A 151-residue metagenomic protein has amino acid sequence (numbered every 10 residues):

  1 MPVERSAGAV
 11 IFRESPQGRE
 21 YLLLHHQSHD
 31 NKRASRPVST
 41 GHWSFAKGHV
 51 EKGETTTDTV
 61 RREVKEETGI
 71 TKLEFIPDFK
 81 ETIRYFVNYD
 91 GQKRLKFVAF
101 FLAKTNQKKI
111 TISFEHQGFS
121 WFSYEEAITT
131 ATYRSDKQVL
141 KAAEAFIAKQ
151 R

Functional and structural regions predicted by a protein language model:
M1-F45: N-terminal strand-loop-strand
R5-A7, R19, K96-A99, Q117: Change "...and in nucleic-acid phosphodiester-cleaving endonucleases..." to "...and in nucleic-acid processing enzymes
I11, H25, L102-K104, S123: Short, well-ordered beta-strand micro-motif
P16-G18, S28-N31, E51, E81-Y85 (+1 more regions): Short, charged/polar surface micro-motifs in flexible loops or helix N-caps
F45-F79: The catalytic Nudix box helix
G69-K108: Active-site segment of metal-dependent pyrophosphate-handling enzymes, primarily the Nudix hydrolase catalytic core
K104, K109-L140: NUDIX/MutT-family hydrolases
A142-Q150: C-terminal alpha-helix
